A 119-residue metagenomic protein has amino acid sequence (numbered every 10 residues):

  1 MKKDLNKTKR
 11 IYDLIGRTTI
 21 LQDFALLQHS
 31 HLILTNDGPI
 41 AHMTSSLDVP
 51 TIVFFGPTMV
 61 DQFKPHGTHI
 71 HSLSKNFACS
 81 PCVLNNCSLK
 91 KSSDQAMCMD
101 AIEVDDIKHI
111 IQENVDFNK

Functional and structural regions predicted by a protein language model:
M1-G56: Donor-binding and catalytic core of enzymes assembling or modifying cell-surface/extracellular glycoconjugates
D13-L14, S45-F117: Nucleotide-sugar donor-binding patch of glycosyltransferase catalytic domains
